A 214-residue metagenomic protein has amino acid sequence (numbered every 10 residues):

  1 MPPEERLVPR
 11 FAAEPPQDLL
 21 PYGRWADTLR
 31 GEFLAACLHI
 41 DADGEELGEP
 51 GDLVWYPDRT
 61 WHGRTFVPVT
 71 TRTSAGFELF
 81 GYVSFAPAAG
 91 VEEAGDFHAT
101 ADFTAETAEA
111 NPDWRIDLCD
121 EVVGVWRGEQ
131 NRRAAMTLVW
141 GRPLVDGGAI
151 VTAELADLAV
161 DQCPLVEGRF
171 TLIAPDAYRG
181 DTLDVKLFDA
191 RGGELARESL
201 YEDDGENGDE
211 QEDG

Functional and structural regions predicted by a protein language model:
M1-G44, E202-G214: Actinobacteria-biased recognition of intrinsically disordered, low-complexity terminal regions
A35, I40-E49, L53-G63, P68-S74: A structured, charge-rich N-terminal accessory region that forms the first stable segment of a protein and links
D41, R64-E129: A general sequence property marking short-to-moderate contiguous segments in secreted/outer-membrane adhesion
R59-F66, T73-F77, V83-A94, V145-D146 (+4 more regions): Short, solvent-exposed coil/turn segments at beta-strand boundaries
R132-L138, R142-L144, A149-D209: Ser/Thr-rich low-complexity repeats and stalk/linker segments
